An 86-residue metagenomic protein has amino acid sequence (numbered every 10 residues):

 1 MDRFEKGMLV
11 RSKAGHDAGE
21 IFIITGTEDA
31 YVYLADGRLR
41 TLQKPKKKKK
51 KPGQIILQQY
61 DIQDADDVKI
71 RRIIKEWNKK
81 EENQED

Functional and structural regions predicted by a protein language model:
M1-K6, K13, I23-D86: Ferredoxin-like alpha/beta domains used as RNA- or RNAP-binding modules
G15-A18: Short, charged beta-turn/beta-strand-edge "cap" motif at the junction between a beta-strand and an adjacent loop
